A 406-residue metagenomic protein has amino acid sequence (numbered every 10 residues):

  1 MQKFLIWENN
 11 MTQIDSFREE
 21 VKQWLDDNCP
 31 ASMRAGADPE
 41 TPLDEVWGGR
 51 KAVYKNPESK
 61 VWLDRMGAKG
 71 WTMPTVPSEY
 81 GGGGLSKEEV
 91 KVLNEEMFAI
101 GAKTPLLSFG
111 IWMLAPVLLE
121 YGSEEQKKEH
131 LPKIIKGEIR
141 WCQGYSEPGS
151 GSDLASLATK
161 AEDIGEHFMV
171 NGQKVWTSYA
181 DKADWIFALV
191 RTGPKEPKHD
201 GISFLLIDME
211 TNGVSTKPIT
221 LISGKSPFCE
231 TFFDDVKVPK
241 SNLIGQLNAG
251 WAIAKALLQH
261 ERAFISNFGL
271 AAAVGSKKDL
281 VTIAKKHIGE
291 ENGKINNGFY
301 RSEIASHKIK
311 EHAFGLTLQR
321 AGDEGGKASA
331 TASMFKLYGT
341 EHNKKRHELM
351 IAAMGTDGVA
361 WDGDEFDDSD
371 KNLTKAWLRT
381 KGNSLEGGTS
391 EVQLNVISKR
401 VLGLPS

Functional and structural regions predicted by a protein language model:
Q2-S108, E129-K136, Y300, L337 (+4 more regions): Amphipathic, small/basic residue-rich leader segments at the start of a protein or domain
A37, G289-I295, R301, H312-E365: C-terminal helix-coil-helix/basic helical segment that borders enzyme active sites and/or dimer interfaces and provides
E88, V92, M113, I253-R262 (+2 more regions): Glycine-rich phosphate/cofactor-binding loops in nucleotide/flavin-utilizing enzymes
L106-E125, G151, H167: N-terminal glycine-rich flavin-associated loop
G137-Y145, L189: A short, Trp-centered hydrophobic/proline-enriched beta-strand micro-motif
A158, H167, N171-K217: A short core secondary-structure module
V175-A180, I222-S223, G382-G387: Glycine-rich phosphate/pyrophosphate-binding beta-alpha loops
V214-G315, N383, K399: Glycine-rich beta->alpha junctions and the first turn(s) of the following alpha-helix
